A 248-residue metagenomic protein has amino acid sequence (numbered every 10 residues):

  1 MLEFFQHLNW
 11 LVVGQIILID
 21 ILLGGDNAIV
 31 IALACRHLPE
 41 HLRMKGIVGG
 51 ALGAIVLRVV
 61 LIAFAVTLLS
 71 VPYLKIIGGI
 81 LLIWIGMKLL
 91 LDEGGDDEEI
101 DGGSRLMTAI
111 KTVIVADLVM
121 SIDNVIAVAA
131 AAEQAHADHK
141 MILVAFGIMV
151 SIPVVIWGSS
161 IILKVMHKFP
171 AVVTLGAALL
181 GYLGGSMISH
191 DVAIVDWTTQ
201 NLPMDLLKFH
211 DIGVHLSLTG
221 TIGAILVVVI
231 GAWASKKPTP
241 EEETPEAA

Functional and structural regions predicted by a protein language model:
M1-A248: Multi-pass alpha-helical transmembrane bundle typical of ion/small-solute transporters and intramembrane aspartyl
